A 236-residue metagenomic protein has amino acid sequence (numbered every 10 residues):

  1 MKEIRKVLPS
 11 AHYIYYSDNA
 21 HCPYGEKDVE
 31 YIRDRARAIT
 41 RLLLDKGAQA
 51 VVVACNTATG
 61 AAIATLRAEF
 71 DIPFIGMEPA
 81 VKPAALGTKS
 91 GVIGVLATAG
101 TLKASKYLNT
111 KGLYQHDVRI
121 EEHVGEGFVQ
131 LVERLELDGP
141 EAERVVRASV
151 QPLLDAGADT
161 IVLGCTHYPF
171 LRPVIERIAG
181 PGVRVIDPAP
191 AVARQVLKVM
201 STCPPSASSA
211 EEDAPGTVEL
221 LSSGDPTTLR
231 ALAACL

Functional and structural regions predicted by a protein language model:
M1-L236: Non-catalytic structural scaffold of enzyme domains
